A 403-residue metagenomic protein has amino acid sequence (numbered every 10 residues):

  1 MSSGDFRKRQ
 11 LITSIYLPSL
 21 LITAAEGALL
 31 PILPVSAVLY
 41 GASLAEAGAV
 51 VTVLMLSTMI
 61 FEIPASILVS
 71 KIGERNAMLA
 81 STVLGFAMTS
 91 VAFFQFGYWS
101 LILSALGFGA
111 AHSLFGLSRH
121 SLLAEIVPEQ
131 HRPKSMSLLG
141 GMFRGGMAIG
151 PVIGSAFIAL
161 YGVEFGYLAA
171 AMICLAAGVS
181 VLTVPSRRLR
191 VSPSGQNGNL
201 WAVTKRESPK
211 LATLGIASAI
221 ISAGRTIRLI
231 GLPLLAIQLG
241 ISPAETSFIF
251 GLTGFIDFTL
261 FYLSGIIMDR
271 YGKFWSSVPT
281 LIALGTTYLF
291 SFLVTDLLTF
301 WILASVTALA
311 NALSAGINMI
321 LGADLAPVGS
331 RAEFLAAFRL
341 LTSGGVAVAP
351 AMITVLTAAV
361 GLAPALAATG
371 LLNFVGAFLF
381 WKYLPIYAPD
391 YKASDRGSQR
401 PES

Functional and structural regions predicted by a protein language model:
M1-R9, S186-G215, S222, E402-S403: Juxtamembrane intracellular "pre-TM" segments in multi-pass secondary transporters
F6-M55, A212-L214, I221-L239, T246: Helix-loop boundary and gating motifs at the non-cytosolic
A37-V38, L68-V69, A156-Y161, A236 (+2 more regions): Interfacial helix-cap and linker-helix signal at transmembrane-aqueous boundaries of multi-pass secondary transporters
T52-A65, G251-L263: Central cavity-lining transmembrane alpha-helices of secondary-active solute carriers, predominantly the Major
F61-G73, F261-G272, T357: Helix-to-loop junctions at the C-terminal end of transmembrane segments in multipass secondary transporters
N76-S90, A171, W275-L289: Structural signature of the two symmetry-related core transmembrane helices
L106-F143, L321: Cytoplasmic helix-loop-helix junction between adjacent transmembrane helices in 12-TM secondary transporters
G166-L182, L366-W381: Symmetry-related core transmembrane helices of the 12-TM Major Facilitator Superfamily/SLC fold
